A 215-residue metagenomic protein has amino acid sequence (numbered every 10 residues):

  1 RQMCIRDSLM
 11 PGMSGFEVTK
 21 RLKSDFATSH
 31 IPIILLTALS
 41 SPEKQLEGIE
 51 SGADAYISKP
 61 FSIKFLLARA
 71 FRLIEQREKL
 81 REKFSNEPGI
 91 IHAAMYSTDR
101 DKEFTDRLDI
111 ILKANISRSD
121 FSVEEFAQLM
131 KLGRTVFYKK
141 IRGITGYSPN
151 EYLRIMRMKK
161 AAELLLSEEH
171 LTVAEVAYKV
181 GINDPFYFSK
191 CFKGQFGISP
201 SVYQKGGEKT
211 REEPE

Functional and structural regions predicted by a protein language model:
R1-I5: Short, small-residue-biased leader/transition segments that mark boundaries at the very start of proteins
M10: Receiver (REC) domain active-site loop signature in two-component systems and cognate sites in sensor histidine kinases
S14-E17: Acidic catalytic/metal-coordinating carboxylates
F61-A70, I74: C-terminal output helix
V123-L153, A177-V202: Basic/polar phosphate-binding segments, predominantly the helix-turn-helix DNA-binding elements of transcriptional
G143-N183, G206-E215: Terminal helix-turn-helix DNA-binding modules in bacterial transcription factors
